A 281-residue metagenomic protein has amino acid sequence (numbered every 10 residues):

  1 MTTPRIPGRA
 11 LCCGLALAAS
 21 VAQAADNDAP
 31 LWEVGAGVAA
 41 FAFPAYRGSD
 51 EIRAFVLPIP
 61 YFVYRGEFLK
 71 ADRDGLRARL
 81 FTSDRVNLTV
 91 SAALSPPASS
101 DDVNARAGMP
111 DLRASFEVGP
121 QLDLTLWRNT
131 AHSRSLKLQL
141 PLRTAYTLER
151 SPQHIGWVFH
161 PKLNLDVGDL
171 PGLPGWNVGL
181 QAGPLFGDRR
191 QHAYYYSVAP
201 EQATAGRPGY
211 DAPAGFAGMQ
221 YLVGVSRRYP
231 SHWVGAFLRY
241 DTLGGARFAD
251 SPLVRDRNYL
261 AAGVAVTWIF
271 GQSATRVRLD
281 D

Functional and structural regions predicted by a protein language model:
A24-W32, R47-G48, E67-V86, W127-L136 (+4 more regions): Short loop/turn motifs that connect adjacent beta-strands in outer-membrane beta-barrel proteins
A25-R73, V90-A92, A98-S100, S115: Outer-membrane beta-barrel initiation region
W32, I52-P58, D84-V86, L112-V118 (+5 more regions): Residues that define the transmembrane beta-barrel architecture of outer-membrane proteins
V38-A42, P58-Y64, G75-L80, V118-L126 (+6 more regions): Residues on the lipid-exposed face of transmembrane beta-strands in outer-membrane beta-barrel proteins
F41-R47, S95-S99, T125-N129, R143-R150 (+4 more regions): Sequence/structural signature of outer-membrane beta-barrel proteins
G48-I52, D101-R106, E149-I155, R190-A199 (+2 more regions): Outer-membrane beta-barrel translocator domains and adjoining extracellular loop/strand segments of Gram-negative
R150-W233, D241-G244: Outer-membrane beta-barrel transmembrane domain signature
Y221-D281: Predominantly the C-terminal beta-signal and adjacent terminal strand-loop region of outer-membrane beta-barrel
